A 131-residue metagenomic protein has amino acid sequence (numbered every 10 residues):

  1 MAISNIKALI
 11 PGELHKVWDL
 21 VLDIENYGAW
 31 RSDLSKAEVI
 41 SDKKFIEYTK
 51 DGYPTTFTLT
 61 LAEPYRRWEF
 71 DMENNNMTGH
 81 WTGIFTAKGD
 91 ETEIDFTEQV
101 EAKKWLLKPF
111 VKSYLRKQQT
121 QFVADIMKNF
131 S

Functional and structural regions predicted by a protein language model:
M1-E38: Hydrophobic ligand-binding cavity/cleft-lining segments
D19-A29, P64, R116, A124 (+1 more regions): Short, intrinsically disordered, mixed-charge
K36-I40, G89, Y114-R116: Juxtamembrane/interface motifs at transmembrane-helix termini
K44-F45: Ser/Thr-rich, low-complexity intrinsically disordered terminal regions
Y48-D95, Q99-E101, A124, K128-N129: Hydrophobic-ligand binding "helix-grip"
Q99-S131: A conserved amphipathic terminal alpha-helix motif
